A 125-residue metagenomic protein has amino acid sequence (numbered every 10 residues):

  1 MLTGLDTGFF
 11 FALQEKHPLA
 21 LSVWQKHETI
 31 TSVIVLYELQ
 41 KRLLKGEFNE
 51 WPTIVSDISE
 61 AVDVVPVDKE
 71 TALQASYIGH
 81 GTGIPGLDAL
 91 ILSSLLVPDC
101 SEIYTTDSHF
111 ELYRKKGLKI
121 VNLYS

Functional and structural regions predicted by a protein language model:
M1-T31, L43-S56: Short, well-structured N-terminal submotif of metal-dependent ribonuclease cores
L2, V97-S125: Acidic, PIN/NYN-like endoribonuclease modules and their adjacent C-terminal/linker elements
T7, K69, D88-L92: Conserved glycosyltransferase catalytic-site signature
F10, L36, A72, F110-E111: A generic structural signal for short hydrophobic patches within well-formed alpha-helices
E60-G81: Acidic catalytic patch
G86-E102: Acidic, metal-associated active-site segment
